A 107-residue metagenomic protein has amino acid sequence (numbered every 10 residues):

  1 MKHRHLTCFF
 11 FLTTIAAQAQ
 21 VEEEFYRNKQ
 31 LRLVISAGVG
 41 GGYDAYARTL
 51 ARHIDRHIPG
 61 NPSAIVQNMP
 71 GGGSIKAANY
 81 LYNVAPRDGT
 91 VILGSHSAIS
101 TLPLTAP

Functional and structural regions predicted by a protein language model:
K2-F9: Sec-dependent signal peptide recognition, specifically the positively charged N-region followed immediately by
F9-F11, V39: Enrichment for repetitive, rod-forming helical segments
F11-A19: Hydrophobic h-region of N-terminal signal peptides that target proteins for export in Gram-negative bacteria
E23-P107: Conserved hydrophobic/amphipathic secondary-structure segments that form or flank ligand- or partner-binding grooves
